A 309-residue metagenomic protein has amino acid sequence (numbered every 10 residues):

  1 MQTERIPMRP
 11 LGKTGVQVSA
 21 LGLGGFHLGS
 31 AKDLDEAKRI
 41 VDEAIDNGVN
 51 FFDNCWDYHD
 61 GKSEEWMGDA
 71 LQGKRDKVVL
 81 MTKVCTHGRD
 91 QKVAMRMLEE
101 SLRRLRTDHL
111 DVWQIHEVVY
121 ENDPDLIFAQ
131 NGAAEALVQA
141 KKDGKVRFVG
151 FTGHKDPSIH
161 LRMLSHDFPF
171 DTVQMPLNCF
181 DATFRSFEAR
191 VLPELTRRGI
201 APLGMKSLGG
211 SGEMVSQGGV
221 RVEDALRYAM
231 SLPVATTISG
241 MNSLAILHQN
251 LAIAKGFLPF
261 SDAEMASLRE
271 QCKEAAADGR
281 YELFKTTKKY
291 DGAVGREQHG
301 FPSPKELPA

Functional and structural regions predicted by a protein language model:
M1-V78, K142: N-terminal binding-site loop/beta-alpha segment at the start of enzyme catalytic domains that lines or forms
L11, L23, F52, M67 (+8 more regions): Conserved, mostly hydrophobic/aromatic
G22-G24, C55, M81-K83, W113-H116 (+4 more regions): A cross-family glycoside hydrolase active-site/sugar-binding cleft signature
G24-D35, T82-K92, P124-L126, M214-G219: Active-site mouth loops of central-metabolism enzymes
E43, N47, R104-L105, G144 (+1 more regions): Structural motif
I45, V49-N50, D69, H166 (+2 more regions): Structured C-terminal cap/extension of enzyme domains
Y58, K62, G73, K77-M95 (+1 more regions): Structural motif corresponding to the early beta-alpha repeats
G88-R190, T196-L203: Glycine/proline-rich, positively charged, aromatic-decorated active-site loop/lid region on the catalytic face
